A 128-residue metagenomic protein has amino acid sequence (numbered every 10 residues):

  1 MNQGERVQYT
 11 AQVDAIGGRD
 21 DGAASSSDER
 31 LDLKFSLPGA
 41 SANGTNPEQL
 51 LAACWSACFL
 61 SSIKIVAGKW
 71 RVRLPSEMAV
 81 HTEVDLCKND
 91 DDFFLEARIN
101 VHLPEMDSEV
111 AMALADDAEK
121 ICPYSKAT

Functional and structural regions predicted by a protein language model:
M1-A53, L60-T128: Extended beta-strand/beta-hairpin segments
